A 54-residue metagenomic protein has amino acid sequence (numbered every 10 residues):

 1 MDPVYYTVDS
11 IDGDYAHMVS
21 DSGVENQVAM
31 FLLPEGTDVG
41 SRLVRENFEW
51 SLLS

Functional and structural regions predicted by a protein language model:
M1, D21-G23: Glycine-centered tight beta-turn/hairpin loop motif at sheet-sheet or coil-to-beta transitions
M1-I11: Structural detector for short beta-strands of small beta-barrel domains
D14-M18: Short aromatic-glycine-enriched beta-strand elements
V24-E35: Beta-strand/loop nucleic-acid-binding surfaces
N47-S54: Short, Lys/Arg- and Gly-enriched loop/turn segments at beta-strand edges
